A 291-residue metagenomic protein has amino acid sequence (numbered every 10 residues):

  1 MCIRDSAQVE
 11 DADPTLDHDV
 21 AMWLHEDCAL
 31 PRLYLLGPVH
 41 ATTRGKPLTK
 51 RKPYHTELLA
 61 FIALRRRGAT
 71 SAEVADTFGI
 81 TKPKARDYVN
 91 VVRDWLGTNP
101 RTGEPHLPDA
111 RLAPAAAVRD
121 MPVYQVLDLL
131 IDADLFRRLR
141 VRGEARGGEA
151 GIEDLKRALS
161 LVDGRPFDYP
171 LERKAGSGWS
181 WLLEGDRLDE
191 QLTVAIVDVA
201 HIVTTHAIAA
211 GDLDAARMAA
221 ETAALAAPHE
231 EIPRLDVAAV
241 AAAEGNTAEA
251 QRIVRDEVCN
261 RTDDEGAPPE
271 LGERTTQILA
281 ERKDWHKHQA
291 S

Functional and structural regions predicted by a protein language model:
R4-T222, A227, E231, A242-I253 (+2 more regions): Intrinsically disordered, low-complexity protein-interaction/activation regions
A239: Short cysteine/histidine-rich zinc-coordinating motifs and their immediately flanking basic loops
